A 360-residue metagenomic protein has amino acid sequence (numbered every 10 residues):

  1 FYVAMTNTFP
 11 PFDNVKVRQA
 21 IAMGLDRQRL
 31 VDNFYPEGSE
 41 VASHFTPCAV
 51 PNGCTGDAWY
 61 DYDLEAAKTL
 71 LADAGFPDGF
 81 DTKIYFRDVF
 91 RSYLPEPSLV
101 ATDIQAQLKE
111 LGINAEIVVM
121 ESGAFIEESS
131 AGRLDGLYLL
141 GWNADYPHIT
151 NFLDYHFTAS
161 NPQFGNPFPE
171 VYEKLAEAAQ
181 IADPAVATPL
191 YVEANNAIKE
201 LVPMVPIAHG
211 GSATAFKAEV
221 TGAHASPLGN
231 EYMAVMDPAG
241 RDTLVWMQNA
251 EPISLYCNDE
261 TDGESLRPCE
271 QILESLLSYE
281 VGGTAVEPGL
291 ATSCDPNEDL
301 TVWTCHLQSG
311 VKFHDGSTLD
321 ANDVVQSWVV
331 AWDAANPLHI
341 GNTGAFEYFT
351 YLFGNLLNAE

Functional and structural regions predicted by a protein language model:
F1-A20, G24, N33, G210-G211 (+2 more regions): A bilobed periplasmic-binding-protein/Venus flytrap-type ligand-binding module shared by bacterial periplasmic
F1-F9, V41, L140-G141, A331 (+1 more regions): Extracellular/periplasmic solute-recognition and catalytic clefts
P11-D13, S293-G344: Aromatic- and charge-enriched surface segment that lines or borders ligand/interaction sites
F12, E40-D73, V89-L99, V220: Structural transition elements
A22-G53, E96-Q105, S122-S254, E264-Q271: Detector for C-terminal structural segments
P77-K83, D103-M120, V186, K312: A local structural motif
G79-F90, A115-E116, R241-E251, T292 (+2 more regions): Short, well-ordered beta-strand elements
M247-E298: N-terminal lobe/hinge region of extracytoplasmic solute-binding protein
